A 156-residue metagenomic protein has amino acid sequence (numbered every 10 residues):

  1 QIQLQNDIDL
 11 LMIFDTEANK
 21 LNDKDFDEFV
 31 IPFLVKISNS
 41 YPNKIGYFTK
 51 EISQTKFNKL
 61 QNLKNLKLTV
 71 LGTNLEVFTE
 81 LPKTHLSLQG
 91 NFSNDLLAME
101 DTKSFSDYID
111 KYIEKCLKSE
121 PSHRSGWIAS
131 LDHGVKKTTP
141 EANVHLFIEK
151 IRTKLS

Functional and structural regions predicted by a protein language model:
Q1-L4, K137: Glycan-processing catalytic domains of CAZymes
Q3, D7, L11-F14, Q89 (+2 more regions): Residue-level signal for well-ordered alpha-helical segments
Q5-F29: Active-site-proximal loop/short-helix segments that contain or immediately flank catalytic acid/base residue(s)
F29-V30, L88: Short, hinge-like loop/turn segments at secondary-structure boundaries
V35-S156: Catalytic-face loop-and-helix region of soluble metabolic enzyme cores
